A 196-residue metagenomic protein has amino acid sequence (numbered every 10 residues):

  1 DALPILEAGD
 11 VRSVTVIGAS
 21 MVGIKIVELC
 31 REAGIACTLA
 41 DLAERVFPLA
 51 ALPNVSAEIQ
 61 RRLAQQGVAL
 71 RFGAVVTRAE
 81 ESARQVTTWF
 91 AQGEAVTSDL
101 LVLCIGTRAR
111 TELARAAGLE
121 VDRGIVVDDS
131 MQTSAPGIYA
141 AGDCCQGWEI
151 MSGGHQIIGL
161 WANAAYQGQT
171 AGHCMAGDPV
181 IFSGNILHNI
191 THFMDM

Functional and structural regions predicted by a protein language model:
A2-D10, A83, E94-T170: FAD-site-proximal beta/loop scaffold in flavoenzymes
V11-V16, M21-R78, L160, A164 (+1 more regions): Rossmann-like dinucleotide-binding cores of NAD(P)H-dependent redox enzymes
P53-S56, Q85-T88, A140: Short low-complexity, flexible loop/linker segments enriched in glycine and/or proline with clustered acidic
R78-R84: Feature captures the FAD/FMN-dependent oxidoreductase FAD-binding
W89-G93, D195: Glycine-centered tight beta-turn/hairpin loop motif at sheet-sheet or coil-to-beta transitions
M151-G159, H173-M196: Active-site-proximal substrate-binding core of FAD-dependent oxidoreductases
